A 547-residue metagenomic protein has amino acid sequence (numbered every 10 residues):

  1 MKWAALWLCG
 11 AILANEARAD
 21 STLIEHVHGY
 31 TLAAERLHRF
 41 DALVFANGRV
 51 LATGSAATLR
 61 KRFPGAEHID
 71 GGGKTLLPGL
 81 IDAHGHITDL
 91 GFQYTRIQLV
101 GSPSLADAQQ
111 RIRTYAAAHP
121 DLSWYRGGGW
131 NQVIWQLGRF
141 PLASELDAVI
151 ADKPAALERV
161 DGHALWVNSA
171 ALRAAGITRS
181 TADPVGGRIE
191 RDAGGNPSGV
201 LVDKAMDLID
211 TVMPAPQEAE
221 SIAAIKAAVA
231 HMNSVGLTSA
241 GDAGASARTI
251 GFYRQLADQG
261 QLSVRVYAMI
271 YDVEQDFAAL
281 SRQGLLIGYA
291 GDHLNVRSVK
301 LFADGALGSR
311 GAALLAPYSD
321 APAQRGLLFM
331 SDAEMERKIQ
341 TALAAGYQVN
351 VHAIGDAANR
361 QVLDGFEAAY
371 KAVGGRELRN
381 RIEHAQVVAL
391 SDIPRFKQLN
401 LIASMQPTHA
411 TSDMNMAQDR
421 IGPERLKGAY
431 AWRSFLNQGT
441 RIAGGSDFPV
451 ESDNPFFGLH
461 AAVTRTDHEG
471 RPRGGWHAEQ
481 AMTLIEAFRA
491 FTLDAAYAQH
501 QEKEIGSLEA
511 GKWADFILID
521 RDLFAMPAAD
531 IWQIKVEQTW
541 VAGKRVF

Functional and structural regions predicted by a protein language model:
A4-I12: Bacterial N-terminal signal peptides
A14-A19: Boundary at the C-terminal end of the N-terminal hydrophobic targeting segment
S21-E25, A34-R282, R297, L301-A358 (+6 more regions): Divalent metal-binding segments
A223, I339-N350, I354-N380, H384-A385 (+6 more regions): His/Asp/Glu-enriched, well-ordered alpha-helical/loop segment that forms or immediately abuts the divalent-metal
L256-G260, G284-G291, G375, F396-N400: Acidic (Asp/Glu)-rich catalytic clusters
H293-G311, N400-T411: Non-cysteine beta-strand/loop elements that form the S-adenosyl-L-methionine
